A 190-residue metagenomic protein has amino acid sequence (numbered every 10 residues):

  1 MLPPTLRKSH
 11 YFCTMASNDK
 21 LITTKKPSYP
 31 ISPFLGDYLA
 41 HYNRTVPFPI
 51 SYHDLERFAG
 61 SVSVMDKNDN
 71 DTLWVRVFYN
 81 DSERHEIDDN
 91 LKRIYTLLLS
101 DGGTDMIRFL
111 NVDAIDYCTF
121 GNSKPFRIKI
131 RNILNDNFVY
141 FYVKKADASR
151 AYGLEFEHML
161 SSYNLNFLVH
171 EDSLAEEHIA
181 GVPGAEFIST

Functional and structural regions predicted by a protein language model:
L2-G103: Regulatory N- and C-terminal appendages and interdomain linkers associated with kinase/kinase-like NTP transferase
R84-I188: Conserved ATP-binding subdomain of kinase catalytic cores across diverse folds
